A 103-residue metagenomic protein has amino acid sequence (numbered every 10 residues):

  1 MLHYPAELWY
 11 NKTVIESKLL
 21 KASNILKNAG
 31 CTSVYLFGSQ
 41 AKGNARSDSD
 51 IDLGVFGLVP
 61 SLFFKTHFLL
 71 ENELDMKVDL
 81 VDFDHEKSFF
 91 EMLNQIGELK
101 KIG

Functional and structural regions predicted by a protein language model:
M1-S33, A41-S47, L58-G103: Catalytic core of pol beta-like nucleotidyltransferases
S49-I51: Periplasmic OmpA-like peptidoglycan-binding domain that tethers envelope proteins to the cell wall
G54-F56: Short hydrophobic/aromatic beta-strand micro-patches that form the beta-sheet surface supporting nucleotide- or nucleic
